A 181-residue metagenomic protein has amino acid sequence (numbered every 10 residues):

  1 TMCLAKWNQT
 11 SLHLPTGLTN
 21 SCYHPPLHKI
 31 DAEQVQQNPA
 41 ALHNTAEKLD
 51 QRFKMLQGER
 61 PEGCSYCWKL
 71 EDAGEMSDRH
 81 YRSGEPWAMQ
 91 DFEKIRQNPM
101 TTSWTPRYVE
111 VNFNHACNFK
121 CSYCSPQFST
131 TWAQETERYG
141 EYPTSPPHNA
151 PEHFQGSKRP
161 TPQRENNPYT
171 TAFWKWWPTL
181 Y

Functional and structural regions predicted by a protein language model:
T1-D91, T105-Y108: Accessory C-terminal segments flanking Radical SAM cores
E47, R52, L70-Y181: Conserved alpha-helical substructure of the radical SAM core
